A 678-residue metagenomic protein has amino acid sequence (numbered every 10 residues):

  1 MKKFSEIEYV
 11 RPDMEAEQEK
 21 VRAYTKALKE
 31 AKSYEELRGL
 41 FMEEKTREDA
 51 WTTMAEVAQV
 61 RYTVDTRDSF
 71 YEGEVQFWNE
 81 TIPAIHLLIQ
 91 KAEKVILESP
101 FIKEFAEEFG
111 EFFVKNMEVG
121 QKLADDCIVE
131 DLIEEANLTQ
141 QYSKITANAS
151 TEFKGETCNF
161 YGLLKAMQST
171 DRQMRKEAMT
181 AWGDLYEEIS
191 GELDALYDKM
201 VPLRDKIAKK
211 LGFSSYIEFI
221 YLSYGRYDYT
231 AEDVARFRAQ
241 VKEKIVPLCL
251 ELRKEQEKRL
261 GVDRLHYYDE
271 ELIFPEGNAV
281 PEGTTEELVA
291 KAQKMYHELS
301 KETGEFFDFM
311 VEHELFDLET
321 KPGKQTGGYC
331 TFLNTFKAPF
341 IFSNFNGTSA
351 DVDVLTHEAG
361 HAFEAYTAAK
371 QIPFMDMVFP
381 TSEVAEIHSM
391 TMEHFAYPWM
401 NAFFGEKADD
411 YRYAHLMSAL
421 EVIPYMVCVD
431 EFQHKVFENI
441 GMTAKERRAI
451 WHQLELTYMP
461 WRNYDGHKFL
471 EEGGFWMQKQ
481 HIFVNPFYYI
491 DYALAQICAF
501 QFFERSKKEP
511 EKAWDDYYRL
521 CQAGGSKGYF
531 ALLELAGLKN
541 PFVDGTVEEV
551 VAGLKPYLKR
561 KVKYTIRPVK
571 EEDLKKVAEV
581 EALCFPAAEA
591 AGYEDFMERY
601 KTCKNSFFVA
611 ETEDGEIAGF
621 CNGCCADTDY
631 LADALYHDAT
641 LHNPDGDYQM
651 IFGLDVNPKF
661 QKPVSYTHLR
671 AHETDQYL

Functional and structural regions predicted by a protein language model:
M1-N278, K291: A well-structured
N346-A365: Active-site recognition of the HExxH zinc-binding catalytic motif
L355, F363, A402, V422 (+3 more regions): C-terminal, non-catalytic "cap/extension" segments appended to globular domains
P380-E406, A495: Post-HExxH zinc-binding segment in Zn-dependent metallohydrolases
Y564-V577: A short beta-loop-alpha structural element at the N-terminal edge of CoA-dependent acyl/N-acetyltransferase catalytic
S606-C621: Conserved beta-hairpin
F620-D655, Q661: Conserved acyl-donor/pantetheine-binding loop and adjacent beta-alpha core of acyl/acetyltransferases and related
T667-T674: Conserved small/polar residues in nucleotide/adenosyl-binding loops
